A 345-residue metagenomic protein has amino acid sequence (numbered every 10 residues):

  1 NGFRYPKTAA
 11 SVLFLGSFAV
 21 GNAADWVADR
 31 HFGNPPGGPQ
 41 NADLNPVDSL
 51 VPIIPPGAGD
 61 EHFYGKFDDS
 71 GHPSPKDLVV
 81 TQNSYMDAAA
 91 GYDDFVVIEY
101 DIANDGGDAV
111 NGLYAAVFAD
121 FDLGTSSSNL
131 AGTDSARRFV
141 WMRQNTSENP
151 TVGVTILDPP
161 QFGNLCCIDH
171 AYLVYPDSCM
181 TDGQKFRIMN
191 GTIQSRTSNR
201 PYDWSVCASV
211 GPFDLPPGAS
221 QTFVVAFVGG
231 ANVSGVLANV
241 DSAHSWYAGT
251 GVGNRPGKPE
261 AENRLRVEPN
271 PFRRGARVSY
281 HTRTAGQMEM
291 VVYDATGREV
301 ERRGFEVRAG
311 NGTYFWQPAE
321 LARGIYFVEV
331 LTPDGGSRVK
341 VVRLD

Functional and structural regions predicted by a protein language model:
P6-E99, Y202-W204: Extended, loop-rich substrate-binding clefts of extracytoplasmic carbohydrate-active enzymes
K66-S70, F118, N164-G249: Beta-strand-rich recognition/accessory modules
I102-G106: Asparagine-centered strand-capping/turn motif at beta-strand->loop junctions
A109-Y202: Glycine-rich (often Gly-Gly/Gly-Pro-rich) flexible segments and glycine-rich loop motifs, frequently accented by
A243-E268, R283, D345: Residue-level detector of functionally pivotal "anchor" positions at catalytic/ligand-binding pockets or at interdomain
A276-T282, W316: Aromatic/hydrophobic beta-strand junction motif of beta-rich domains
V292-V300, Y326: Short, glycine-anchored, charge-dense loop/turn motifs used at functional sites
R302, V307-A309, F315, A319-D345: C-terminal tail/sorting-segment detector
